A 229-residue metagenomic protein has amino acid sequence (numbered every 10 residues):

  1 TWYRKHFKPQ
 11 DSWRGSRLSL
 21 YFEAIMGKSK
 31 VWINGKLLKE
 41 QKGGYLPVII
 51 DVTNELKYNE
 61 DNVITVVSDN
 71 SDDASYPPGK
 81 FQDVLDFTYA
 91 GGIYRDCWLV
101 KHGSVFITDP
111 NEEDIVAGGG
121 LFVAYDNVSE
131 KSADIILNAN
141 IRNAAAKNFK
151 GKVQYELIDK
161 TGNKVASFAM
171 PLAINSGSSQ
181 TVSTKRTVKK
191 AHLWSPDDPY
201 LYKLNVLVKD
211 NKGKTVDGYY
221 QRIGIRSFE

Functional and structural regions predicted by a protein language model:
T1-E113, A144, I223: Accessory beta-strand-rich segments of carbohydrate-active enzymes
W13-R17, L56-D61, N148, S179 (+1 more regions): Short glycine/proline/serine/threonine-rich loop/turn segments at secondary-structure transition edges
V31-I33, K131-A173, Q180-T184: Beta-strand-rich binding/interaction modules
V66, Y155, L204-V206: Hydrophobic/tyrosine-rich beta-strand signature of extracellular beta-sandwich/beta-rich modules, prominently
D69-Y76, L193, K209-G218: Short acidic/polar inter-strand loop motif in beta-rich domains
V100, P171-A173, R222-F228: Short beta-strand edge segments in extracellular beta-sheet folds
F106-A144: Surface beta-strand/loop "capping" patches
N205-E229: N-terminal carbohydrate-binding accessory modules
